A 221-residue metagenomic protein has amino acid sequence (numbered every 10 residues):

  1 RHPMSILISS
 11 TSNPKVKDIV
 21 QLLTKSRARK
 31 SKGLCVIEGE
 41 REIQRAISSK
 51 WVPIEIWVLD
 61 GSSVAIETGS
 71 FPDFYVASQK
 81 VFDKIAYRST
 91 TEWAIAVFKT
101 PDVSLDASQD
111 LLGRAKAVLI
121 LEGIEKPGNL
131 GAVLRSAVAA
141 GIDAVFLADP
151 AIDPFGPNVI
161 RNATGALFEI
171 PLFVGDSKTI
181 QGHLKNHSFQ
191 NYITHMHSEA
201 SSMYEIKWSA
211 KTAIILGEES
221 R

Functional and structural regions predicted by a protein language model:
M4-S62, A151-I152: Boundary-proximal intrinsically disordered activation/regulatory segments immediately upstream of a helical core
L7-S10, Y75-S78, I170-I180: Short acidic-hydrophobic, aromatic-tinged amphipathic segments that line or gate anion-handling sites
V36, I54-D60, Q190-H195, I214-G217: Short, hydrophobic beta-strand segments that form beta-sheet elements in well-ordered domains
R41-I43, S62-S63, V81-F82, A151-I152 (+3 more regions): Alpha-helix capping/helix-boundary segments
S48, D102-V103, A107-M203: RNA substrate-binding interface of SAM-dependent RNA methyltransferases
V52-K80: Active-site cofactor/substrate anionic-group-binding motifs, chiefly glycine- and Lys/Arg-rich phosphate-binding loops
F71-K99: Glycine/small-residue-rich loop that forms an oxyanion/phosphate-binding "nest" at active or ligand-binding sites
I193-R221: Active-site/ligand-binding-proximal alpha/beta "capping" segment
